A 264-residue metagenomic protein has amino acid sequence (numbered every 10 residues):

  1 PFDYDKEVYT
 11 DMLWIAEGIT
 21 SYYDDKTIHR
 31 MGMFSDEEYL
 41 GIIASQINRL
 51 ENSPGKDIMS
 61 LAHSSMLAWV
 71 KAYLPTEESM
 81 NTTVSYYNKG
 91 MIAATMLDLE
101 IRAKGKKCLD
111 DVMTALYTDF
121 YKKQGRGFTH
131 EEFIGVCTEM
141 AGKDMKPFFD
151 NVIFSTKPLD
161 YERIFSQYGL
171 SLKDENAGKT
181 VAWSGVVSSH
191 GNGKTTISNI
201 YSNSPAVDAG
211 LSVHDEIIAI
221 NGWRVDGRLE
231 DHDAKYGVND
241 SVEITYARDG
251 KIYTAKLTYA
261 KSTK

Functional and structural regions predicted by a protein language model:
P1-G55: Zinc-dependent metallopeptidase catalytic helix centered on the HExxH motif and its immediate flanking segment
F2-K6, M66-M80: Acidic/His metal-coordination segments adjacent to aromatic residues that form catalytic metal sites in metalloenzymes
T20, G105-K107, F149, V186 (+4 more regions): Terminal peptide-recognition signature
E37, A62-H63: Solvent-exposed soluble domains appended to multi-pass membrane proteins
L40, L74-T76, M80-S166: Amphipathic alpha-helical substructures
S171-D208, V213: PDZ/PDZ-like groove recognition
A206-R228: Conserved PDZ fold ligand-binding element
S212, E230-K264: PDZ-domain C-terminal substructure recognizer with occasional recognition of PDZ-binding tails
